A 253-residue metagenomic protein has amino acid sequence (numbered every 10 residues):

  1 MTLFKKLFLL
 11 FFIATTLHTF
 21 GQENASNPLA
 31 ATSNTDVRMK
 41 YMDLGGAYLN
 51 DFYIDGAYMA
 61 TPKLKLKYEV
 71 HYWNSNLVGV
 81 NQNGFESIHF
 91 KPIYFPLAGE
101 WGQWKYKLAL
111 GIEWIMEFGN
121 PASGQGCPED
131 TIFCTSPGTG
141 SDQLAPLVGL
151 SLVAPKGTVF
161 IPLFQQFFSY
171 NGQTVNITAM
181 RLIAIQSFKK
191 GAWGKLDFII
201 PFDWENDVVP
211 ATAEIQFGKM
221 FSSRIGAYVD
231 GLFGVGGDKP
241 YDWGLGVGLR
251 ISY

Functional and structural regions predicted by a protein language model:
M1-P28: Cleavable N-terminal export/targeting peptides
G21-Y170, V175-Y253: Transmembrane beta-barrel domains of Gram-negative outer membranes and organellar outer membranes
